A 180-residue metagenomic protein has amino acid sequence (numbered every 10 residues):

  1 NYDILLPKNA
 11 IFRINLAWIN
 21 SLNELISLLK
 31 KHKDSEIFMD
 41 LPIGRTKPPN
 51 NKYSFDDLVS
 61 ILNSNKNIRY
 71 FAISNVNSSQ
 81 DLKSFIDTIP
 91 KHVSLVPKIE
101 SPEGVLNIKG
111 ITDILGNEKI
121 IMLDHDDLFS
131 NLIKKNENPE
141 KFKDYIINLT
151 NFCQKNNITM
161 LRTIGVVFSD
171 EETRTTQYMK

Functional and structural regions predicted by a protein language model:
N1-K180: Expand to "…catalyze enediolate/carbanion chemistry for C-C bond making/breaking, isomerization, decarboxylation
